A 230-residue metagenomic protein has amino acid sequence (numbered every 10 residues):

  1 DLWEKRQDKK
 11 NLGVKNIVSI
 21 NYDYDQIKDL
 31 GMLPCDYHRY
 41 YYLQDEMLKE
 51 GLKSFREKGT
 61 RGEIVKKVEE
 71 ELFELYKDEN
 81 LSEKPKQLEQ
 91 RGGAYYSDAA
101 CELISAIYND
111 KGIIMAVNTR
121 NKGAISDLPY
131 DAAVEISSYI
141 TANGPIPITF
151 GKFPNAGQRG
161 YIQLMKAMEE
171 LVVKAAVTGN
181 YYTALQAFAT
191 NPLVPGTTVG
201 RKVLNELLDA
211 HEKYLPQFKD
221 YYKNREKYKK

Functional and structural regions predicted by a protein language model:
D1-K230: Long, compositionally biased stretches enriched for glycine and/or charged residues
